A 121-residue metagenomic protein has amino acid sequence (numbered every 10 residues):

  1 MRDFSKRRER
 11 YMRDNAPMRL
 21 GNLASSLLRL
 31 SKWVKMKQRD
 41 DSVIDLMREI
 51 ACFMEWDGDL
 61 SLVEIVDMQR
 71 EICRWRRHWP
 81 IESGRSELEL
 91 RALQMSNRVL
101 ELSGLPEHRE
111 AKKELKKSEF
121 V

Functional and structural regions predicted by a protein language model:
M1-V121: Surface-exposed peri-terminal alpha-helical interaction modules
